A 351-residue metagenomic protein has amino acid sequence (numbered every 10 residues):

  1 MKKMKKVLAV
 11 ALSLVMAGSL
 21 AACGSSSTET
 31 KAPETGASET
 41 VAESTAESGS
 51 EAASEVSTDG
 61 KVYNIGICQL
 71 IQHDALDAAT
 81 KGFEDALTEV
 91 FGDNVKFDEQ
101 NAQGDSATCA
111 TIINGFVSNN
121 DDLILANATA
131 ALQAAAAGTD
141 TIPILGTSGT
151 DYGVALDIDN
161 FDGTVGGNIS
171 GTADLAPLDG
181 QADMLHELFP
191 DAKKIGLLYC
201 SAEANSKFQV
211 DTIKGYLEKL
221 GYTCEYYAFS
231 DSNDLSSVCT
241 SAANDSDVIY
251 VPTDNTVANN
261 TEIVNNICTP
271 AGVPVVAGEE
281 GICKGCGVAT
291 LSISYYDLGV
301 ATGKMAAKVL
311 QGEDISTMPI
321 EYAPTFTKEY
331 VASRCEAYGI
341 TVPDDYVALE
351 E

Functional and structural regions predicted by a protein language model:
K3-S26: Sec-dependent N-terminal signal peptides of Gram-positive bacterial secreted proteins and lipoproteins
A21-A37: Bacterial lipoprotein signal-peptidase II cleavage site
A53-G92, D98-C109, A202, S206 (+1 more regions): Extracytoplasmic "Venus flytrap"
E55-K61, Y152-K194, I293-E313: Hydrophobic alpha-helical segments within soluble ligand-binding/sensing domains
I65, F83, S170-L217, M318-C335: An alpha-beta-alpha
E99-N160, D254-T269, V273-G278: Beta-alpha junction/loop-to-helix N-cap segments that form part of ligand/metal-binding clefts
A204-V273, E279: Pocket-lining segment of extracytoplasmic ligand-binding domains
K308-E351: Hinge/cleft segment of the Venus flytrap/periplasmic-binding protein
